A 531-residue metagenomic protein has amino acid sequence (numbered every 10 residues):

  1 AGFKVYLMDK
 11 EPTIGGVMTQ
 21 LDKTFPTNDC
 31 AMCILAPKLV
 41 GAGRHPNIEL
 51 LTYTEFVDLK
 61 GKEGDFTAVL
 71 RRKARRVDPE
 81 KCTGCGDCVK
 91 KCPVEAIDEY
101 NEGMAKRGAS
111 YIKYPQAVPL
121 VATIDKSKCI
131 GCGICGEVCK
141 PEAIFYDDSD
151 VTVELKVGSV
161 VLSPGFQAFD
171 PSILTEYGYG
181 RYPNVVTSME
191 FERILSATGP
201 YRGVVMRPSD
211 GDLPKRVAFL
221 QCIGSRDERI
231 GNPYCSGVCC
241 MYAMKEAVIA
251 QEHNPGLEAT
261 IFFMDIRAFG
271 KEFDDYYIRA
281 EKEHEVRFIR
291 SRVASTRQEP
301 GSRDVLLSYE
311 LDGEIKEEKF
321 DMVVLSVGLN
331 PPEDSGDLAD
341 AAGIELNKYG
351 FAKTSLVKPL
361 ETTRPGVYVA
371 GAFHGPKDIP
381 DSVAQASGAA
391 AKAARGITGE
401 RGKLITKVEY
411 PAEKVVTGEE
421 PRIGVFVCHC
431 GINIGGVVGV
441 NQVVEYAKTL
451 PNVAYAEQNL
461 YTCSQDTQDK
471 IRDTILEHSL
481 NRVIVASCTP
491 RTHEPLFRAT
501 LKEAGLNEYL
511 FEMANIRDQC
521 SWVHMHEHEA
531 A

Functional and structural regions predicted by a protein language model:
A1-A531: Residues forming the flavin
